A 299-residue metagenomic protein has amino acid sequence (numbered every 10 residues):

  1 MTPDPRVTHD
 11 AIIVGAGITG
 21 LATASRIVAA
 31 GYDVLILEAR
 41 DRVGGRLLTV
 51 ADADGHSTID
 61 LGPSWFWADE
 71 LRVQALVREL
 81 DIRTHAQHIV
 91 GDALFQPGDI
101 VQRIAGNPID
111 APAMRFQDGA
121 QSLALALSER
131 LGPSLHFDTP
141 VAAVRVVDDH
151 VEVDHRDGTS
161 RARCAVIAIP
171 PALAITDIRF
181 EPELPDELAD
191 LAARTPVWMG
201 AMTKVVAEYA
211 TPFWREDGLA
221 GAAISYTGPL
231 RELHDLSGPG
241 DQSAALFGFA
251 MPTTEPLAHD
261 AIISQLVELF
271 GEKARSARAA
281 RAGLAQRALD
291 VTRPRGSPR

Functional and structural regions predicted by a protein language model:
D4, L21-A22, A30, A105 (+3 more regions): Conserved flavin/dinucleotide-binding core of flavoenzymes
H9-I36: N-terminal Rossmann-like FAD-binding beta1-loop-alpha1 element of flavoenzymes
I12-V14, L37, V141, S160-A174: Short hydrophobic core segments
V28-D54: Glycine-rich FAD pyrophosphate-binding loop
T58, Q74-L94, F213-G221, R275: A short alpha-helix-loop-beta-strand transition element characteristic of N-terminal alpha/beta dinucleotide-binding
S64-L71, P108-A126, L257-D260: Short beta-strand to alpha-helix junction loop
F137-V151: A conserved short coil-to-beta-strand element within the FAD-binding core of flavoproteins
I167-L188: Flavin (primarily FAD) binding-site architecture
